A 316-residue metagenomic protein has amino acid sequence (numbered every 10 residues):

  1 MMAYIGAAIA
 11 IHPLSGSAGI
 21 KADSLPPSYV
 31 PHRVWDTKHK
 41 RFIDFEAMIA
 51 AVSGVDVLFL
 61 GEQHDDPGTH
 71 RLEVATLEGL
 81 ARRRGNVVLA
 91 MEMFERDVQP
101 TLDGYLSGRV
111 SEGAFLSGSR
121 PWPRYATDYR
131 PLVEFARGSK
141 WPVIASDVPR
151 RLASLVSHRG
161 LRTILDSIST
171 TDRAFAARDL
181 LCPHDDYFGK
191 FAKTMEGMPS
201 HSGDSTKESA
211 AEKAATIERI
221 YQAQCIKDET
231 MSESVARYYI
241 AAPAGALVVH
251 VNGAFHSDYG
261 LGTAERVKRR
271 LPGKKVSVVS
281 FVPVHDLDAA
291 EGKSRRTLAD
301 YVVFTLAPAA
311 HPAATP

Functional and structural regions predicted by a protein language model:
Y4-G6, I11-V55: N- or domain-start disorder-to-order transition segments that initiate the globular core
G19-I20, T230-A242, A246-V249, A254-P316: C-terminal regions of proteins
Y29-R33, S53-Q63, V110-S117, A214-I217: Acidic/histidine-rich, surface-exposed loop or edge segments in extracytoplasmic proteins
K40-R41, F45-R82: Zymogen propeptides
G54-F59, R84, A241-V249: Short, surface-exposed connector motifs at secondary-structure boundaries
Q63-P67, F94-V98, P149-A153, A254-S257 (+1 more regions): Solvent-exposed loop/turn segments at secondary-structure junctions within structured extracellular/periplasmic domains
V88-F94, V278-V282: Short internal beta-strands
P100-Y238: A substrate-binding/cap region within the structured catalytic cores of diverse enzymes
